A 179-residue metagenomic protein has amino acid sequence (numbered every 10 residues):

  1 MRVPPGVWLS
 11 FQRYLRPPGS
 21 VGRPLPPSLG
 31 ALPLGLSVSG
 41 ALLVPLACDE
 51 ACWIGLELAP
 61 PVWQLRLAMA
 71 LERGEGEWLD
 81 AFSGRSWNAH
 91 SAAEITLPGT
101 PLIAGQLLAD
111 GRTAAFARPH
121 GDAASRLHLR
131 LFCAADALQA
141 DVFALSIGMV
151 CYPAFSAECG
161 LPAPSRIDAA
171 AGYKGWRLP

Functional and structural regions predicted by a protein language model:
M1-P179: Intrinsically disordered, low-complexity segments enriched in small/polar residues
